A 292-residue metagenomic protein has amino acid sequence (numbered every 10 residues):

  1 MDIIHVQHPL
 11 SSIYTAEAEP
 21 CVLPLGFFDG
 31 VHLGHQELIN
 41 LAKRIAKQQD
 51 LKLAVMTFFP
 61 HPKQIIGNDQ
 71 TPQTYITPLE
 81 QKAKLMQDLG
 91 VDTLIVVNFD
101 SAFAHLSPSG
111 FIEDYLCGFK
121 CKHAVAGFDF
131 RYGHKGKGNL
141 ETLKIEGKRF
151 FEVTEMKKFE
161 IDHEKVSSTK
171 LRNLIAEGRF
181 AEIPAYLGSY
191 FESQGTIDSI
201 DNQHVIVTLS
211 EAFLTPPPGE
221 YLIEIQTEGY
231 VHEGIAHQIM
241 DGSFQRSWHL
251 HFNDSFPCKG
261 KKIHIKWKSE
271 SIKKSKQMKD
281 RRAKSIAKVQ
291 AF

Functional and structural regions predicted by a protein language model:
M1-C21: Positively charged, low-complexity intrinsically disordered leader regions
C21-L23, A54: Conserved beta-strand elements of the Class I
P24-A42: Di-metal (Zn2+ and/or Mg2+/Mn2+) metal-binding site signature of metallo-dependent hydrolases with the MBL/beta-CASP
H32, M86, A124, I183 (+1 more regions): Residue-level signal for inorganic ion chemistry
E37-V97, S101-D114: Core alpha/beta nucleotide-donor-binding catalytic domains of modification enzymes
D88-E182: Contiguous mid-protein beta-loop-alpha structural module that forms a pocket-lining wall or clamp of enzyme active
K148-G234: Glycine-rich, Lys/Arg-enriched anion-binding loops that position phosphate/diphosphate groups for phosphoryl
S199-F292: Phosphate/ribose-recognition catalytic cores of enzymes acting on nucleotide-derived substrates
